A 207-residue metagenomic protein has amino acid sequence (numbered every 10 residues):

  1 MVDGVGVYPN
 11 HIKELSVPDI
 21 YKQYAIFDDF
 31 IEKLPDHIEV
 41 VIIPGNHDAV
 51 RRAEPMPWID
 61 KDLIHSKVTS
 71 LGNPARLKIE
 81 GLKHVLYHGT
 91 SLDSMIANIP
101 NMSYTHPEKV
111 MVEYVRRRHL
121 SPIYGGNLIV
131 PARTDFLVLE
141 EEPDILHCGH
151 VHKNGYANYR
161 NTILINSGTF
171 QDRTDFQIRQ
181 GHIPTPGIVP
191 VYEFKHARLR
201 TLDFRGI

Functional and structural regions predicted by a protein language model:
M1-I207: Extended recognition/assembly regions associated with phosphoester-bond processing machinery
